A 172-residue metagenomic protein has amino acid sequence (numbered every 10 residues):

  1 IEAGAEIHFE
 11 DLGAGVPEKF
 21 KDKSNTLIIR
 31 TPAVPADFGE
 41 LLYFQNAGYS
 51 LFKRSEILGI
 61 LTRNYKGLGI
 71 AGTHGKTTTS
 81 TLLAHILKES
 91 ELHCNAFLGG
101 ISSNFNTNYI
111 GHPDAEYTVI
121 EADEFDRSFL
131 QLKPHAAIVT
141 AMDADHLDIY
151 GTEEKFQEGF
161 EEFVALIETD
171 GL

Functional and structural regions predicted by a protein language model:
I1, I28-I29: Extracellular/luminal Protease-associated
I1-G15: Long, basic/Gly/Ser/Thr-rich N-terminal segments that mediate initial subcellular attachment or targeting
A14-N25, P32-L172: Phosphate-binding loop of NTP-binding sites
